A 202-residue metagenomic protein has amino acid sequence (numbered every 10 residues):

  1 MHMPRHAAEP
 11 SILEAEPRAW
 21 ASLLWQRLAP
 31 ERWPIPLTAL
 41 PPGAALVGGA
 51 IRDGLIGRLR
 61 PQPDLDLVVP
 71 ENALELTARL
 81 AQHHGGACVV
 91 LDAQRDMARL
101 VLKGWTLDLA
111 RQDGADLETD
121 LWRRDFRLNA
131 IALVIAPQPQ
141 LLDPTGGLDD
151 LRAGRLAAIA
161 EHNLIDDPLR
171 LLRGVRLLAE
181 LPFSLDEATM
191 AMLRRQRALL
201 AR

Functional and structural regions predicted by a protein language model:
M1-R202: Catalytic cores of the polymerase beta-like nucleotidyltransferase superfamily and closely associated nucleotide
